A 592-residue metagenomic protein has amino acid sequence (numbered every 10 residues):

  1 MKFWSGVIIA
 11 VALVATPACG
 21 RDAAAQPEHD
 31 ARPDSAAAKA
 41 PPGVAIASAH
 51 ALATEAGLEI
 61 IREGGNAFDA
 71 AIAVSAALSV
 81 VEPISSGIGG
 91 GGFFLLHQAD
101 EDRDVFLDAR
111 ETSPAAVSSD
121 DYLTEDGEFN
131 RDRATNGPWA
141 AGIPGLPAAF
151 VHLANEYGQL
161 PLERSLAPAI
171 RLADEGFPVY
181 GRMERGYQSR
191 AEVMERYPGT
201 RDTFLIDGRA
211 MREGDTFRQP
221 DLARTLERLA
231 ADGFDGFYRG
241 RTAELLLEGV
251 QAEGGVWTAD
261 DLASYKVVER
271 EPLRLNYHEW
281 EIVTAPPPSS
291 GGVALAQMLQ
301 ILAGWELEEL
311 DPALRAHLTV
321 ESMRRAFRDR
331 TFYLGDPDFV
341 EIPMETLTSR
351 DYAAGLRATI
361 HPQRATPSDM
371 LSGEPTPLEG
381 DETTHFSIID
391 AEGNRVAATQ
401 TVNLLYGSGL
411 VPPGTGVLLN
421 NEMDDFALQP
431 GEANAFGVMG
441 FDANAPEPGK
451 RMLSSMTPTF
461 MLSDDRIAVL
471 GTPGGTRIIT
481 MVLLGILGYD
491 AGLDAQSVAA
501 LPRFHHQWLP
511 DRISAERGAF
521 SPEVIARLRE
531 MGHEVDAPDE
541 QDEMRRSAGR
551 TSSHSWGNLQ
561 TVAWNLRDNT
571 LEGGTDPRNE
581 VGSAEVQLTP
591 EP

Functional and structural regions predicted by a protein language model:
G6-P17: Bacterial N-terminal signal peptides
G20-D22: Bacterial signal peptide processing site
Q26-E55, E59, A67-D232, F237-R239 (+6 more regions): Noncatalytic scaffold domains of N-terminal-nucleophile
V80-H97, E101-F106, V256-T258, N394-S463 (+2 more regions): Active-site rim segments in enzyme catalytic domains, especially the processed small/beta chain of N-terminal
E269, G380-T383, L405, S454-M456: Short, small/polar residue-rich loop motifs at catalytic or cofactor-binding pockets
G292-E306, M461-A468, G475-A499: M16/insulysin-pitrilysin zinc metalloprotease superfamily fold
W305-V402, G414-T415, P430-G431, E534-D539 (+1 more regions): Internal maturation/activation junctions in enzymes
A316, K450, V482, D490-S553: Extended C-terminal subregions enriched in glycine
